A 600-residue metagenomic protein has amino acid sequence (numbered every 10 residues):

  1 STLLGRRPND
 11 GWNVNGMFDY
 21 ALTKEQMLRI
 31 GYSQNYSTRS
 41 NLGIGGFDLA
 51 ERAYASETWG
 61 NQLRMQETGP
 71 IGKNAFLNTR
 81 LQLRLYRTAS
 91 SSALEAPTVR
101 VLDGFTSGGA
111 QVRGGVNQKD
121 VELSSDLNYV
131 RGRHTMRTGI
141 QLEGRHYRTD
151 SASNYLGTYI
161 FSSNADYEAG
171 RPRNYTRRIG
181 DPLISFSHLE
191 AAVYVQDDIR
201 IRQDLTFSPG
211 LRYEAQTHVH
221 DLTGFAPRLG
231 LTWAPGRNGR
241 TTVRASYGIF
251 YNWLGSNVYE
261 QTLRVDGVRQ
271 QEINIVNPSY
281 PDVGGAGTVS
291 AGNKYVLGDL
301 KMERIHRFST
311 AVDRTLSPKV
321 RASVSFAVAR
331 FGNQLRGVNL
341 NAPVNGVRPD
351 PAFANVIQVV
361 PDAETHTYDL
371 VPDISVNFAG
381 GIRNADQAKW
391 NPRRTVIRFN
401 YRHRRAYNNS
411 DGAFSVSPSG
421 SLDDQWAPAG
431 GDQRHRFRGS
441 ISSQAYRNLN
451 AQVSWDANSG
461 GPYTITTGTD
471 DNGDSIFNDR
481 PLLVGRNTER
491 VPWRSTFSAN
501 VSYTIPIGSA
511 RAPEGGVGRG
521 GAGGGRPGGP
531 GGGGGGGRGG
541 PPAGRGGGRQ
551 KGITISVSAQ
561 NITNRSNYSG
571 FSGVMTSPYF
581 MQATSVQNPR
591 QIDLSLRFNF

Functional and structural regions predicted by a protein language model:
D10-V14, A21-V193, V347-P349, A354-V360 (+1 more regions): Replace "related TpsB outer-membrane translocases also match" with "some related outer-membrane beta-barrels such as
W12-G16, W59-M65, L81, K119-S125 (+11 more regions): Hydrophobic, lipid-facing positions within transmembrane beta-strands of outer-membrane proteins
Y20-L22, G69, Y129-R131, V195 (+11 more regions): Residue-level signature of outer-membrane beta-barrel architecture
T23-E25, G72-N74, R131-G132, R202 (+16 more regions): Outer-membrane beta-barrel channels and translocator barrels
I30-Q34, T79-L85, T138-G144, P209-Y213 (+7 more regions): Transmembrane beta-barrel strands of outer-membrane/channel proteins
D221, L231-Q358, A363, N478 (+1 more regions): Solvent-exposed loop/turn elements at secondary-structure boundaries
K319, Y446-R480, R490-S498, S502-F600: C-terminal beta-signal and adjacent terminal beta-strands/loops of Gram-negative outer-membrane beta-barrel proteins
S323-T466: Gram-negative outer-membrane beta-barrel transporters
